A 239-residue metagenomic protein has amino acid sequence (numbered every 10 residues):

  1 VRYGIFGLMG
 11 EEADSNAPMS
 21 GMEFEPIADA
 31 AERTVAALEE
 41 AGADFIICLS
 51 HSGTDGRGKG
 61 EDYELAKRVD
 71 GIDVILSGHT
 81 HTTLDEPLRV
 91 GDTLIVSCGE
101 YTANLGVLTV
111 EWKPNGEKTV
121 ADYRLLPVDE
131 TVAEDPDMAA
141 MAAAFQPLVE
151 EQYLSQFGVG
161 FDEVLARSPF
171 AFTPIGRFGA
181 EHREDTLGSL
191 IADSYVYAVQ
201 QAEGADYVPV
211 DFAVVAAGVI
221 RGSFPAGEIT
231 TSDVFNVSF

Functional and structural regions predicted by a protein language model:
V1-T131, L190-S194: Acidic, metal/ion-coordinating pockets
E39, G58, V74, T109-F239: Solvent-exposed loop/linker segments at secondary-structure transitions that flank or connect catalytic domains
